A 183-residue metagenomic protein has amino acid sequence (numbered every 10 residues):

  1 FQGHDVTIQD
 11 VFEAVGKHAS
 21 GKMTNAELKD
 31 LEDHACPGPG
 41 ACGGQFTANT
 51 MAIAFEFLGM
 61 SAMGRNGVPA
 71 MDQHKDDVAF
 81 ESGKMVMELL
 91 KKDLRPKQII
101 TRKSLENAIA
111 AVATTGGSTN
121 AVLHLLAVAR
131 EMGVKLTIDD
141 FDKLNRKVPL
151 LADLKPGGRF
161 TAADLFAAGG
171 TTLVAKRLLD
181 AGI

Functional and structural regions predicted by a protein language model:
F1-I183: Catalytic or ion-coupling anion/metal-binding cores of large enzyme and transporter domains
